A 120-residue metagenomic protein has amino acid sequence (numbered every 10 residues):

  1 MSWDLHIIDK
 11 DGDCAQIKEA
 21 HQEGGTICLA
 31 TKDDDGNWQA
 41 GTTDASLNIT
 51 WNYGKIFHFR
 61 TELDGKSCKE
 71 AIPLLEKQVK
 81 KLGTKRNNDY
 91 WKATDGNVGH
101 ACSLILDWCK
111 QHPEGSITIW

Functional and structural regions predicted by a protein language model:
M1-W120: Acidic (Asp/Glu-rich) sequence patches and key acidic residues that form negatively charged surfaces used
